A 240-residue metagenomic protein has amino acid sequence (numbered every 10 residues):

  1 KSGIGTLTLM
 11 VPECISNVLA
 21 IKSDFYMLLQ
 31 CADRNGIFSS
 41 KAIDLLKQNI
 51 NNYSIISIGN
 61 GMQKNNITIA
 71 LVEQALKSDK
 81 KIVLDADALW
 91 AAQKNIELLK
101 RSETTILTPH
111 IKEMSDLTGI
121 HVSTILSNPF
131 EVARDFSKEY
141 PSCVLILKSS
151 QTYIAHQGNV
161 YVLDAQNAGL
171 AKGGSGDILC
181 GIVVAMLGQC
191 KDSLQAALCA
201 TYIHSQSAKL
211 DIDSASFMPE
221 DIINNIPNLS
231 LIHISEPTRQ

Functional and structural regions predicted by a protein language model:
K1-K81, W90-I106, I111-S235: Small-residue (G/A/S/T)-rich helix-start motifs and N-terminal tracts that mark the onset
E236-Q240: Short "domain-exit" segments at the C-terminal end of structured domains
